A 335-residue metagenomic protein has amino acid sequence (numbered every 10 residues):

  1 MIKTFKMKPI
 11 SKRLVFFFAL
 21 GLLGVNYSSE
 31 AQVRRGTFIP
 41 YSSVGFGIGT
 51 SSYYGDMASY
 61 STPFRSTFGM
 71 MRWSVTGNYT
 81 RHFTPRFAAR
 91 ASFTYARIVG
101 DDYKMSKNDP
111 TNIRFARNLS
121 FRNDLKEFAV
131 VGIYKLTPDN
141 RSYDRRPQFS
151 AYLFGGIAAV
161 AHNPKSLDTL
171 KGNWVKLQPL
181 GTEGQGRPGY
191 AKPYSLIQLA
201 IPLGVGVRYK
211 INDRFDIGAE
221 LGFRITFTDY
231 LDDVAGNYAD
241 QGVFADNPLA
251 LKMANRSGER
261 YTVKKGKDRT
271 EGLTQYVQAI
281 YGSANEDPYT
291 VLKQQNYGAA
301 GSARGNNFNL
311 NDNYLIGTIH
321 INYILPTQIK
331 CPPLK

Functional and structural regions predicted by a protein language model:
S28-G45, N140-Q148, A300-G305, Q328-K335: Outer-membrane beta-barrel biogenesis signature
P40, G69-W73, D124-F128, F149 (+2 more regions): Residues that define the transmembrane beta-barrel architecture of outer-membrane proteins
F46-T50, G77-R81, V130-L136, G155-A159 (+3 more regions): Residues on the lipid-exposed face of transmembrane beta-strands in outer-membrane beta-barrel proteins
T50-N78: Surface-exposed strand-loop-strand hairpins of Gram-negative outer-membrane beta-barrel proteins
Y54, R86-A89, D139-N140, R214-I217 (+1 more regions): Repeated loop/turn-to-beta-strand initiation elements of outer-membrane beta-barrel proteins
Y60-S66, I113-F121, N140-S142, R187-P193 (+1 more regions): Extracellular loop and loop/strand-boundary signature of outer-membrane beta-barrel proteins
R86-F87, F93-V175: Gram-negative (and chloroplast) outer-membrane scaffold detector with strong preference for beta-barrel transmembrane
N212-K335: Predominantly the C-terminal beta-signal and adjacent terminal strand-loop region of outer-membrane beta-barrel
